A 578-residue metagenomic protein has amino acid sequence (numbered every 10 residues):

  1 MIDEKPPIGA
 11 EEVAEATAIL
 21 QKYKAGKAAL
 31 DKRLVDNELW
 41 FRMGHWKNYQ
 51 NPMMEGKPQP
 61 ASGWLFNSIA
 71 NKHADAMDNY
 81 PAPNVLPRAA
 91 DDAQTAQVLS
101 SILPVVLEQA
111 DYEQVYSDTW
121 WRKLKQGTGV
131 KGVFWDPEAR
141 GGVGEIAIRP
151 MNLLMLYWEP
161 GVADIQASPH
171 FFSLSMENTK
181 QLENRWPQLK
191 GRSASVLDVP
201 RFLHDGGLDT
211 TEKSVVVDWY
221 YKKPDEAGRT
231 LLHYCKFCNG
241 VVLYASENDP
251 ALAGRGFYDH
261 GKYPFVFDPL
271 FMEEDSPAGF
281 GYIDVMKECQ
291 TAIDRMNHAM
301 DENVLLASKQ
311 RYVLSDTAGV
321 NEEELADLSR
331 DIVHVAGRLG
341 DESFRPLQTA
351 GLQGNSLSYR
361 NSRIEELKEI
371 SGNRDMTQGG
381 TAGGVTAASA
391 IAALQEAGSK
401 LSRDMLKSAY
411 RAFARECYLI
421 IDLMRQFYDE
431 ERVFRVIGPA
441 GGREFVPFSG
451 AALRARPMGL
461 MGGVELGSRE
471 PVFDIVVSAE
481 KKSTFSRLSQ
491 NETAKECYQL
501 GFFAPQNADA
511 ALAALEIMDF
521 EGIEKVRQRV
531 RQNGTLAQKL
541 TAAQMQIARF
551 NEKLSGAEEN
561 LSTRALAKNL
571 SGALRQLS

Functional and structural regions predicted by a protein language model:
M1-G254, G351, N355, Y359-S362: Extended, helix-rich architectural segments
M1-K57, E108, K123, K131 (+7 more regions): C-terminal anchoring/interaction modules
A278, Y282-M286: Acidic/polar low-complexity segments with low predicted structural confidence
